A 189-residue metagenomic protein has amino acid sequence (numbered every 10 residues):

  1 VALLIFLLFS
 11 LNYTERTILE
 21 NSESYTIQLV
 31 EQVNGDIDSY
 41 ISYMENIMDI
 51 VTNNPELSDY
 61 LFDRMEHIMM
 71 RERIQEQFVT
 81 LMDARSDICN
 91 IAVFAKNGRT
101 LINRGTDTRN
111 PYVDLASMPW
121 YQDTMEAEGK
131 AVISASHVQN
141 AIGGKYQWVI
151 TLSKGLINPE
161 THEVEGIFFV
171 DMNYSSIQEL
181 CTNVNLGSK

Functional and structural regions predicted by a protein language model:
V1-D63: Juxtamembrane extracytoplasmic/periplasmic/luminal helical "stalk" adjacent to the first N-terminal
I27, E31, R71-V79, Q178: Short amphipathic alpha-helical segments
Y40-R73, V93-T108: Extracellular/periplasmic ligand-binding regions of membrane signal-transduction receptors
M48, Q75-C89: Hydrophobic, regular-secondary-structure patches
D83-I88, K96-M172, I177-N183: Extracytoplasmic/periplasmic ligand-binding sensor regions of membrane-associated signaling proteins
L186: Glycan-recognition/cleft segments
